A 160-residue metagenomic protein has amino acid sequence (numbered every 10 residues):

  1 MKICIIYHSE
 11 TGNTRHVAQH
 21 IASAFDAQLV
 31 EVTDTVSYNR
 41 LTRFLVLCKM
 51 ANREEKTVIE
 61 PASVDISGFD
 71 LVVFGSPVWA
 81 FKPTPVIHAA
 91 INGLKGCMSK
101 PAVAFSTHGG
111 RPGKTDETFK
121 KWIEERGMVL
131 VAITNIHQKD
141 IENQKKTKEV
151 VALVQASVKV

Functional and structural regions predicted by a protein language model:
M1-G75, F81-G93, K148-V160: N-terminal beta1-alpha1-beta2 submodule of the flavodoxin-like/Rossmannoid cofactor-binding fold
K2, G75-V78, T107, N135-Q138: Conserved short-loop catalytic and cofactor-binding motifs
E10-T14, A80, R111-P112, K139-N143: Alpha-helix N-cap/loop-to-helix initiation residues
M98-K100: A glycine-biased structural micro-motif
V103-H137: Short, glycine-/small-residue-rich phosphate/pyrophosphate-handling segment
V129-V160: A charged, well-structured terminal subsegment
